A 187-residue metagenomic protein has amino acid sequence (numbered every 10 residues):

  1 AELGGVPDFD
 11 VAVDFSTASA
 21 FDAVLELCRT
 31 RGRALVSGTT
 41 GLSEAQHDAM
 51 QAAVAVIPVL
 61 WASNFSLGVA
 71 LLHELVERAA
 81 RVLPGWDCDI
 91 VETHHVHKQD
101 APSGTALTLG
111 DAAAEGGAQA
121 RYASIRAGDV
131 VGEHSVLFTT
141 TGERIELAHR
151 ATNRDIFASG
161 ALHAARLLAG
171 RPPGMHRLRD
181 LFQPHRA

Functional and structural regions predicted by a protein language model:
A1-F9, P84-A187: C-terminal substrate-binding/catalytic lobe of Rossmann-fold NAD(P)-dependent oxidoreductases
A1-T30: N-terminal glycine-/serine-/threonine-rich beta1-alpha1-beta2 phosphate-ribose binding loop of Rossmann-like
T17, T39-T40, F65, H95 (+2 more regions): Short loop or secondary-structure boundary microenvironments that flank and position key functional residues
S19-R31, G38-W61, L67-A79: Rossmann-fold NAD(P)-binding glycine/threonine-rich loop
G32-R33, P172: Residue-level recognition of short, well-ordered coil/turn positions that link secondary-structure elements
